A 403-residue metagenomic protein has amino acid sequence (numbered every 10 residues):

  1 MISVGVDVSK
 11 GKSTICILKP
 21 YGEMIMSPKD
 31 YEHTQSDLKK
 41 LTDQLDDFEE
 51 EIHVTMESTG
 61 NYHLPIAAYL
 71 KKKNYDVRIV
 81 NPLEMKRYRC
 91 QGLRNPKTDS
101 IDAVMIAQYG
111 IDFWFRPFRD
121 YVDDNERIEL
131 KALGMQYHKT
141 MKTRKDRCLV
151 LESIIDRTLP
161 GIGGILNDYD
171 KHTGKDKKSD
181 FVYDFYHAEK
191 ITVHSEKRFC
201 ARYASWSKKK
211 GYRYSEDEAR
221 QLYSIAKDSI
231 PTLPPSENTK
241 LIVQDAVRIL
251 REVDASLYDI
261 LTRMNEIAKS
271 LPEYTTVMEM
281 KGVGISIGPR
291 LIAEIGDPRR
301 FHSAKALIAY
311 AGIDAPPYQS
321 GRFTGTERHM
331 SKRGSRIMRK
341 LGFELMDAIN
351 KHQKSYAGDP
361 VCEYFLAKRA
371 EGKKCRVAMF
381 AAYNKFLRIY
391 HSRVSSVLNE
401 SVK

Functional and structural regions predicted by a protein language model:
M1-K403: A detector of single, family-specific signature residues that are central to catalytic or substrate-handling motifs
